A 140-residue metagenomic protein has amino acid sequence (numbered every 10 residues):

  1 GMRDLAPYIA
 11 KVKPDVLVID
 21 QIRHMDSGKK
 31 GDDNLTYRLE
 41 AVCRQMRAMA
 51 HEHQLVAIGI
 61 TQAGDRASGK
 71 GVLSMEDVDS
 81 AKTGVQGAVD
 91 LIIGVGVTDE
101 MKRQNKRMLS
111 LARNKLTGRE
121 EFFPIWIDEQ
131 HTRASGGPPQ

Functional and structural regions predicted by a protein language model:
G1-S110, L116-T117: P-loop NTPase motor core
E100-Q140: P-loop/Walker A phosphate-binding loop and immediately adjacent motor/lid segment at beta-alpha junctions
